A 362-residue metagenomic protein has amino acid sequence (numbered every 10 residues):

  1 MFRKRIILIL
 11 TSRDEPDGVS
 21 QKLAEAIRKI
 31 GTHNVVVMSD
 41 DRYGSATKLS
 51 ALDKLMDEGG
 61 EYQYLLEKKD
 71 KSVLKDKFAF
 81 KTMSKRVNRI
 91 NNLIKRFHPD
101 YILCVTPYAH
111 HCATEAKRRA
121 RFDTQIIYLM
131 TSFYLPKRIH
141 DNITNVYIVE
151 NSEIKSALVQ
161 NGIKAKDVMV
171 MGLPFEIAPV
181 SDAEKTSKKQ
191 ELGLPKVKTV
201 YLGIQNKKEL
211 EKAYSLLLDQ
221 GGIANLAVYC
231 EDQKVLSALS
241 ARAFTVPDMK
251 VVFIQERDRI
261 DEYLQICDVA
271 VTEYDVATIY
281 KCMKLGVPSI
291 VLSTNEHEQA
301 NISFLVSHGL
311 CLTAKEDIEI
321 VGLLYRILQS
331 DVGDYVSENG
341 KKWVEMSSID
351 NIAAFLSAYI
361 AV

Functional and structural regions predicted by a protein language model:
M1-V362: Nucleotide-activated sugar donor-binding and catalytic core shared by glycosyltransferases and related lipid-linked
